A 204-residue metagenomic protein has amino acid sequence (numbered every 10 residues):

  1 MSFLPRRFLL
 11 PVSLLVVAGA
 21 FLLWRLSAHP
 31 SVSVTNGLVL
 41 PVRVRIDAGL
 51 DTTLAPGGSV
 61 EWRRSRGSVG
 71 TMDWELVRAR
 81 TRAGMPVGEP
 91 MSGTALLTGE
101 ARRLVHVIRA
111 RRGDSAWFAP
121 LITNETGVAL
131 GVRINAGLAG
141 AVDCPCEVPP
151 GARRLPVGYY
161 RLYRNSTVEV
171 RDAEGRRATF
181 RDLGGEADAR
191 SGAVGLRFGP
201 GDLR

Functional and structural regions predicted by a protein language model:
R7-P11, A20, V87-F118, G175-R204: Extracellular beta-sheet/turn segments enriched in Thr/Pro/Gly and aliphatic residues
L15-R25: Hydrophobic alpha-helical membrane-insertion segments, chiefly the h-region of N-terminal signal peptides
W24-R45, G49: Ser/Thr/Pro/Gly-rich low-complexity linker/stalk segments immediately outside membranes or between
W24-V32, D114-A119, G127: Short coil/turn motif common to extracellular beta-sandwich-like domains
V32-L38, L121-T126, I134: Asparagine-centered strand-capping/turn motif at beta-strand->loop junctions
P41-A48, L130-L138: Change to "...patches in solvent-exposed regions of secreted, membrane-anchored, or virion-exposed structural
L50-P56, C144-V148: Short beta-strand segments within Ig-like beta-sandwich modules, predominantly Fibronectin type-III
S59-E75, R80, P86, C146-G175 (+1 more regions): Short Pro-Gly-centered beta-turn/loop motif in secreted/extracellular proteins
